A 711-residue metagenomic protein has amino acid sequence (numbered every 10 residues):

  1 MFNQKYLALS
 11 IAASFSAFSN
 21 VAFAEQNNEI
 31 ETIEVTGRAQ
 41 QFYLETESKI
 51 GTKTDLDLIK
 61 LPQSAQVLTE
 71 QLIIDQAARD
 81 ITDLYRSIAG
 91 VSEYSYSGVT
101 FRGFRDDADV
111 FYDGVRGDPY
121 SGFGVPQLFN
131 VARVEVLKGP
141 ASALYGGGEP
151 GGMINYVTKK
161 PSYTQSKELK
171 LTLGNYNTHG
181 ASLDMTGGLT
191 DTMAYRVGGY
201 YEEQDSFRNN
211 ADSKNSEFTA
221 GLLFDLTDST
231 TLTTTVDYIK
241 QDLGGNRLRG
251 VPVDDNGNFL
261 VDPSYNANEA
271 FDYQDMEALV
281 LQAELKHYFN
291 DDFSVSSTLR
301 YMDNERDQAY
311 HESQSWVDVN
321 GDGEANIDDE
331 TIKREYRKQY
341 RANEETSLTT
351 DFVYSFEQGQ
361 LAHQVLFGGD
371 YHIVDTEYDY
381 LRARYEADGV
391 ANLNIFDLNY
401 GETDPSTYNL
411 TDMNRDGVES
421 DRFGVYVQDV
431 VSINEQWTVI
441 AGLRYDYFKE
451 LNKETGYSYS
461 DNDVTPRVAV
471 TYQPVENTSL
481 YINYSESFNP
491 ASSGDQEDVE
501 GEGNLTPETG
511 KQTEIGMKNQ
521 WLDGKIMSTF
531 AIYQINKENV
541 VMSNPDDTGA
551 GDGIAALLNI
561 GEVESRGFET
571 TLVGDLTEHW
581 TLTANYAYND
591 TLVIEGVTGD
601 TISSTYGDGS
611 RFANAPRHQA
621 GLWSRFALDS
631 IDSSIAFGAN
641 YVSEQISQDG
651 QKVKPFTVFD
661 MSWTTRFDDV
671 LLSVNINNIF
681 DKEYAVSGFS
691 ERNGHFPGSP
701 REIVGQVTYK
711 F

Functional and structural regions predicted by a protein language model:
S16, N28-T164, L169, I515: Acidic, small-polar-rich N-terminal luminal/periplasmic segments of exported/outer-membrane proteins
F129-A132, A143-A220, L226-T230, L279 (+2 more regions): Outer-membrane beta-barrel translocator/receptor signature
T192-Y195, S229-L232, D292-V295, Q360 (+7 more regions): Repeated loop/turn-to-beta-strand initiation elements of outer-membrane beta-barrel proteins
E202-S206, T219-Y288, Y301-N343, D388-N414 (+3 more regions): Acidic/polar loop-and-plug regions of large Gram-negative outer-membrane beta-barrel proteins
D225-T227, N343, A362-L366, D370-V374 (+7 more regions): Structural signature of Gram-negative outer-membrane beta-barrels, strongest in the C-terminal barrel of TonB-dependent
E284-D303, R334-K453: Face-selective signature of the C-terminal outer-membrane beta-barrel domain
K286-Y288, S294-R300, N304-E312, L480 (+2 more regions): Membrane-embedded beta-barrel scaffold of Gram-negative outer-membrane proteins
Q436, L558-D649, R666, D681-E683 (+1 more regions): Gram-negative outer-membrane beta-barrel transporters
